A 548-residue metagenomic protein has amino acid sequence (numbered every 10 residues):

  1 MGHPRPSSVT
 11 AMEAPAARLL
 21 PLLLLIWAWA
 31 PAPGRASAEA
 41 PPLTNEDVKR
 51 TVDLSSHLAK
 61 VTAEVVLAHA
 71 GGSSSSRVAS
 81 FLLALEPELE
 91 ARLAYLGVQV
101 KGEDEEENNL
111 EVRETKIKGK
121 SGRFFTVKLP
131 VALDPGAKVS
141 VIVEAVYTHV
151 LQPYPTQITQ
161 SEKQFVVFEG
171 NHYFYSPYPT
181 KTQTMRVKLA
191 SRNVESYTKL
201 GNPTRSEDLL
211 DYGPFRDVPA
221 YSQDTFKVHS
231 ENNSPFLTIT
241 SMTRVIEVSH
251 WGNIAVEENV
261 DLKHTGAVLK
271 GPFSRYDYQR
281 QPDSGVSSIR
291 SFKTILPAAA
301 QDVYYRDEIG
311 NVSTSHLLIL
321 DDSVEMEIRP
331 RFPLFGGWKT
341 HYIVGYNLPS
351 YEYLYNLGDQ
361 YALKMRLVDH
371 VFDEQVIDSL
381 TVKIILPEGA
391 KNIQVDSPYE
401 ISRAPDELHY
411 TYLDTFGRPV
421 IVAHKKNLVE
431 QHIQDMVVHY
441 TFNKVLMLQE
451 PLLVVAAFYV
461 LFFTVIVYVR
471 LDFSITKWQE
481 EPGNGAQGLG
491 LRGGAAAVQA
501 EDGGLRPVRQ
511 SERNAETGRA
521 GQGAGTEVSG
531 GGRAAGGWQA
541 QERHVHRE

Functional and structural regions predicted by a protein language model:
M1-L23: Classical eukaryotic N-terminal signal peptides for Sec-dependent ER targeting/secretion, especially the positively
E13-A16, L25-E548: Lumenal/extracellular ectodomains and adaptor appendage modules of the eukaryotic vesicle/secretory system
